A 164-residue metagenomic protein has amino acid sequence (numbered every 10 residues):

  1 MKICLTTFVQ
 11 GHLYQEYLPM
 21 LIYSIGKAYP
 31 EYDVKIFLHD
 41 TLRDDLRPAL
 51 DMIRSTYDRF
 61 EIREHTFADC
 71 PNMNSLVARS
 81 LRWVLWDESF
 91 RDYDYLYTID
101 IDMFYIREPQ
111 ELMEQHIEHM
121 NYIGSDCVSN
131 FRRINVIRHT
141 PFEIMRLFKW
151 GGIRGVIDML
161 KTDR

Functional and structural regions predicted by a protein language model:
M1-D69: N-terminal anchoring/stem segment of glycosyltransferases
Q10-L13, T41-R43, A68-C70, M103-Y105 (+3 more regions): Short, solvent-exposed loop/turn segments at secondary-structure junctions
Y14, C70-L81: A short, glycine-/small-residue-rich helix N-cap motif at loop->alpha-helix starts within glycosyltransferase
P30, Y97, V136-I137: A short, structural micro-pattern
L42-D45, P71-N74, I134-N135, R164: Short, flexible/disordered intra-domain loops and linkers
N74-A78, Y93, N135-I137: Short, well-structured alpha-helical patches and their helix-loop capping segments that border functional surfaces
A78-S125: GT-A fold catalytic core of metal-dependent nucleotide-sugar glycosyltransferases, centered on the diacidic
I106-R164: Conserved catalytic core of nucleotide-sugar-dependent glycosyltransferases
